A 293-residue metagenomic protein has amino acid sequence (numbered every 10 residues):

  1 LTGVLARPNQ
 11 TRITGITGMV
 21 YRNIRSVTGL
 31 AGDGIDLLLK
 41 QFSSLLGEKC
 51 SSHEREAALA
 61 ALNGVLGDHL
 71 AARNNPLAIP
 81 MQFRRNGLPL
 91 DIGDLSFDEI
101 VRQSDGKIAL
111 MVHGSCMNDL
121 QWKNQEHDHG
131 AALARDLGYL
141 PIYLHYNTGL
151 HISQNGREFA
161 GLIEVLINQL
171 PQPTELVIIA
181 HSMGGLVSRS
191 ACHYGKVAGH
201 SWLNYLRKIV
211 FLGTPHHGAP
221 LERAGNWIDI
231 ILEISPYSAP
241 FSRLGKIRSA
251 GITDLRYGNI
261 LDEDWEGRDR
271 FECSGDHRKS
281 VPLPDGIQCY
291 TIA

Functional and structural regions predicted by a protein language model:
L1-L144, Q154: Flexible, membrane-associating and regulatory peripheral segments of lipid-active enzymes
H53-R55, L59, H193-A293: Helical cap/lid subdomain of alpha/beta-hydrolase-fold lipid enzymes that gates access to the catalytic pocket
G106-I108, E175-V177, K208: Structural motif
L110-G114, H181-S182, G213: The conserved beta1-alpha1 loop
H145-G161: Catalytic nucleophile-loop/oxyanion-hole region of alpha/beta-hydrolase and closely related hydrolase-like folds
N147, G184, P215: Catalytic metal-binding/acid-base residues of hydrolase active sites
E158-T174: Conserved acidic catalytic loop of the alpha/beta-hydrolase fold
I179-S188: Gly/Ala-rich beta-loop-alpha elbow adjacent to hydrolase catalytic centers
